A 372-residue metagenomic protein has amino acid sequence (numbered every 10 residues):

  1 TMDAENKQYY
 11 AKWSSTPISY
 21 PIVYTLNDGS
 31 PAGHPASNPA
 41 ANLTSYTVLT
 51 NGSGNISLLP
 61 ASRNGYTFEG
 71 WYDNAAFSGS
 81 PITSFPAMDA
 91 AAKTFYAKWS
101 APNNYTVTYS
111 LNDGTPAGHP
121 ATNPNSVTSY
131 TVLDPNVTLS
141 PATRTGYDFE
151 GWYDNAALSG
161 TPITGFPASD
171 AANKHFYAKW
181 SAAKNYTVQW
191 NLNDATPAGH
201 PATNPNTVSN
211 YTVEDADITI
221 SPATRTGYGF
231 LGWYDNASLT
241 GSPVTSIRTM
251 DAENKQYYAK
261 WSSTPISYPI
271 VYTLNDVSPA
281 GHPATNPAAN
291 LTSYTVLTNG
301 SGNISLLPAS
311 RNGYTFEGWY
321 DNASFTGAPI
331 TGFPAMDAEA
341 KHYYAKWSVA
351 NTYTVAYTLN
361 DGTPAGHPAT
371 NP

Functional and structural regions predicted by a protein language model:
T1-P372: Secondary-structure capping and domain/repeat boundary segments
